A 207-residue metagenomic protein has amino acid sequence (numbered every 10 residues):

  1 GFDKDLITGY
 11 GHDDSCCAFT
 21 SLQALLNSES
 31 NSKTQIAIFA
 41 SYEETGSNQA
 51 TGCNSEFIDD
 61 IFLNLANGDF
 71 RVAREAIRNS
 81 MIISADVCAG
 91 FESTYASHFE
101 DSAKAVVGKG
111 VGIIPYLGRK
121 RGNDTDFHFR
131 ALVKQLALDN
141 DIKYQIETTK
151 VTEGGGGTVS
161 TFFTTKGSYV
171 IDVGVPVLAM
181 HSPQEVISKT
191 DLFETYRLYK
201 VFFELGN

Functional and structural regions predicted by a protein language model:
G1-G9, N27: Soluble metallo-hydrolase cores and metallopeptidase-like ectodomains found primarily in the secretory/periplasmic
I7-F19, V186-K189: Short, conserved micro-motifs enriched in small and acidic residues
D13-C17, I58, T125: Phosphate/oxyanion-binding active-site loops and adjacent basic polyanion-contact surfaces
C16-Q23, L132, E194-L198: Short amphipathic alpha-helical face segments that pack within enzyme cores and frequently flank/anchor catalytic
F19-A105, N207: Acidic/histidine-rich catalytic neighborhood of metal-dependent amide-processing enzymes
L26-F39, V175-N207: His/Asp/Glu-rich mid-to-C-terminal helical/loop segments that flank catalytic regions of hydrolases
F62-L63, K134, K200-F203: Generic hydrophobic alpha-helical scaffold/packing signal
E92-Y95, F99-Q184: Active-site-adjacent substrate-binding region of metalloamidase/peptidase-like peptide-processing proteins
